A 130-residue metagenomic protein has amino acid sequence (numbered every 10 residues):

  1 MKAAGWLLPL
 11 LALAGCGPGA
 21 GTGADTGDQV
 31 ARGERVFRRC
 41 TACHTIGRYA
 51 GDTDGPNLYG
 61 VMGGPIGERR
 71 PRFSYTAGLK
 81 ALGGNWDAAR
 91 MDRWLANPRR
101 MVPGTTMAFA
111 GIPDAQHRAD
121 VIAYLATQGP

Functional and structural regions predicted by a protein language model:
M1-A20: Sec-dependent bacterial lipoprotein signal peptides
L10, E34-F37, M101: Processing junctions and N-termini across compartments
C16-F37: Electrostatic cytochrome c docking/interface patches
A20-G23, G47, Q128-P130: Inter-heme linker and motif-flanking segments adjacent to c-type heme-binding CXXCH motifs in c-type cytochromes
Q29, V36-R39, D54, D87-R90 (+1 more regions): Stable alpha-helical elements in mature extracytoplasmic
V30-E34, R48-N85, F109: Gly/Gly-Pro-rich "capping" loops immediately C-terminal to redox-active cysteine motifs in periplasmic/lumenal
G33, F37-I46, V121-L125: The canonical Cys-X-X-Cys-His
N85-P130: C-terminal capping alpha-helices of c-type cytochrome domains
